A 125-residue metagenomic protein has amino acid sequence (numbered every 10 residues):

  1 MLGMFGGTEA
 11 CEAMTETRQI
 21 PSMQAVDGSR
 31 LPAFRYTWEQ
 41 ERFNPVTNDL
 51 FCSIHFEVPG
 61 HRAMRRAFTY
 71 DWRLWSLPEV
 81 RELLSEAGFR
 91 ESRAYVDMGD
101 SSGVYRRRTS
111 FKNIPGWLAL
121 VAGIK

Functional and structural regions predicted by a protein language model:
F5-E82: SAM-dependent methyltransferase
A67-K125: C-terminal lobe and adjacent flexible extensions of AdoMet/dcAdoMet transferase-like proteins
